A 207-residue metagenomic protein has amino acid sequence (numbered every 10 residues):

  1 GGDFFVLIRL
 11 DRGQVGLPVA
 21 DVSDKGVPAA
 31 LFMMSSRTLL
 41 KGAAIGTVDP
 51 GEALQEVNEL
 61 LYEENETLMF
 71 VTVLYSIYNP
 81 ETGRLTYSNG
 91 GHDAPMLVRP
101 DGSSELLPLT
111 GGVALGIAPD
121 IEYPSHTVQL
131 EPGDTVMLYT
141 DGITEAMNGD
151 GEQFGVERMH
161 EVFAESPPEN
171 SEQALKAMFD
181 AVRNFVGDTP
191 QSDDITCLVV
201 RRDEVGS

Functional and structural regions predicted by a protein language model:
G1-S23, V27-M33, R37-S207: Conserved subregion of the PPM/PP2C metallophosphatase catalytic domain
